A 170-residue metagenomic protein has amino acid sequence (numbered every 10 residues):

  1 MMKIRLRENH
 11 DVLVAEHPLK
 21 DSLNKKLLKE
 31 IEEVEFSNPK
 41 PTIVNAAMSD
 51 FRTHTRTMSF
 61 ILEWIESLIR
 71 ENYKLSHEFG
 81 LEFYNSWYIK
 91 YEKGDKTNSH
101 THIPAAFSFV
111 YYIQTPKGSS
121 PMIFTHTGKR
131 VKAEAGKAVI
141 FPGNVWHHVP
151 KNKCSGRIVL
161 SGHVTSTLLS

Functional and structural regions predicted by a protein language model:
M1-G80, W87, K96: Non-heme Fe(II)/2-oxoglutarate
H77-K151, G156-S170: Catalytic core of non-heme Fe(II) oxygenases with the double-stranded beta-helix
